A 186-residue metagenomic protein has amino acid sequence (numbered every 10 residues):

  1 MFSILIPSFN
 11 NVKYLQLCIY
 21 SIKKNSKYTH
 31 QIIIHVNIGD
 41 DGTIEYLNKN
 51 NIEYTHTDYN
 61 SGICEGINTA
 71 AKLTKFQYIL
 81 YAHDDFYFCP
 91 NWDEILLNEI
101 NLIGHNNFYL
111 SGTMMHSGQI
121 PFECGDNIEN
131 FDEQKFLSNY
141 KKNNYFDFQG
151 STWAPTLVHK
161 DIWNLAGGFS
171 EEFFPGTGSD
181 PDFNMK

Functional and structural regions predicted by a protein language model:
Y20-T29: Short, acidic, metal-binding catalytic loop of nucleotide-sugar glycosyltransferases
Y28, V36-I44: A conserved acidic beta->alpha catalytic loop
T57-T74: Glycine-rich, basic loop-to-helix element that forms the pyrophosphate-binding segment of sugar-nucleotide handling
C64, L137-K160: A recurrent flexible, glycine/aromatic-enriched loop bordering the glycosyltransferase active site that acts as
I79: Short aromatic/hydrophobic "clamp" motif used to bind/position activated sugar donors
D93-Y109: Conserved donor-nucleotide/metal-binding helix-loop-beta segment in metal-dependent transferases, i.e., the alpha-helix
F108-G125: Short beta-strand-to-loop element that shapes/binds the nucleotide-sugar donor at the catalytic cleft/hinge
Q149-W153, N164-K186: Donor nucleotide-sugar recognition loop
